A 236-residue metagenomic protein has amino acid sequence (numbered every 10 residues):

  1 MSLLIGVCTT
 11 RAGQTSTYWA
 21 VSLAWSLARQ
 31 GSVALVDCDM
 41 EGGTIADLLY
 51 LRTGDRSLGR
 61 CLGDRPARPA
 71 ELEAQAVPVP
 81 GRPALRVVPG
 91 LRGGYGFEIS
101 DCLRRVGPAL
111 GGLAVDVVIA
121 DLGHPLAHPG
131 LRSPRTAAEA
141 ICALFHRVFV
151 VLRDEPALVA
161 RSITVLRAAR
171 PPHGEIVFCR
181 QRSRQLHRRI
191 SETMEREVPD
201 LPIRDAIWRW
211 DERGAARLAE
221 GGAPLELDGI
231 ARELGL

Functional and structural regions predicted by a protein language model:
M1-V33: Walker A (P-loop) phosphate-binding motif
V7-C8, V36, P89-G90, I119-L122 (+2 more regions): Conserved beta-strand segments of the P-loop GTPase G domain that flank and frequently precede/overlap
C8-R11, L35-D116, H124, A215: P-loop/Walker-type NTP enzyme "switch/lid" segment
G13-Q14, R92-E98, H124-P129, D154-V159 (+2 more regions): Short acidic, S/G/P-rich loop/turn micro-motifs used as interaction or catalytic elements
A114, L131-E155: Inter-motif core of Ras-like GTPase G domains
A160-P172: Conserved C-terminal guanine-recognition region of P-loop GTPase G domains, centered on the G4
R180-L225: Beta-strand-loop-alpha "switch" segments that mediate conformational coupling across diverse proteins
A223-L236: Histidine-centered active-site loop/cap adjacent to the catalytic His in serine esterases/O-acetyl transfer systems
